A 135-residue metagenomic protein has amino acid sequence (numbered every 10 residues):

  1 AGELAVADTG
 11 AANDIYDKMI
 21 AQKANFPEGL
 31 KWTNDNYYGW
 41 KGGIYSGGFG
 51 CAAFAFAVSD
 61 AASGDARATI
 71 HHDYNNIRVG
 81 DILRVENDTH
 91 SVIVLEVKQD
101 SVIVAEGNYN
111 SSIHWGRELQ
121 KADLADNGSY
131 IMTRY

Functional and structural regions predicted by a protein language model:
A1-D60: N-terminal capping segments
A5, K31, V94-E96, Q120 (+1 more regions): Compositionally biased amphipathic helical and low-complexity segments enriched in hydrophobic
G47-C51, D73, Q120-A125: Alpha-helix initiation/capping motif
F54, S91, D126-G128: Residues within well-formed alpha-helices
F56, D60-H114: ...with weaker cross-activation on analogous glycine-rich loops/strands in unrelated enzymes
Q99-Y135: Active-site signature of cysteine proteases
